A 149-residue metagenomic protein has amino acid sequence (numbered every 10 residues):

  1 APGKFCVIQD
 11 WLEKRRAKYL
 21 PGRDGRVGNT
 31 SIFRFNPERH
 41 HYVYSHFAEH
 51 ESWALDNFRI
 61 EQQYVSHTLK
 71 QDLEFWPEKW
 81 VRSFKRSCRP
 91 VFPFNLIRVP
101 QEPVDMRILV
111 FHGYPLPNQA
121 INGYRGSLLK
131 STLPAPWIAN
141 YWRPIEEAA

Functional and structural regions predicted by a protein language model:
A1-V27: Conserved donor-nucleotide/metal-binding helix-loop-beta segment in metal-dependent transferases, i.e., the alpha-helix
G3, N29-T30, D105-M106: Short, surface-exposed beta-edge/turn micro-motifs
V7, F33-R34, V110: Residues in well-ordered beta-strands of folded domains
G22-R23, N29, L73-E78: Noncatalytic linker/hinge segments flanking ATPase motor cores
R26-R39: Substrate-binding rim/cap in mid-to-C-terminal beta-strand-loop elements of soluble/periplasmic
P37-A149: A glycosyltransferase accessory/donor-loop signature
